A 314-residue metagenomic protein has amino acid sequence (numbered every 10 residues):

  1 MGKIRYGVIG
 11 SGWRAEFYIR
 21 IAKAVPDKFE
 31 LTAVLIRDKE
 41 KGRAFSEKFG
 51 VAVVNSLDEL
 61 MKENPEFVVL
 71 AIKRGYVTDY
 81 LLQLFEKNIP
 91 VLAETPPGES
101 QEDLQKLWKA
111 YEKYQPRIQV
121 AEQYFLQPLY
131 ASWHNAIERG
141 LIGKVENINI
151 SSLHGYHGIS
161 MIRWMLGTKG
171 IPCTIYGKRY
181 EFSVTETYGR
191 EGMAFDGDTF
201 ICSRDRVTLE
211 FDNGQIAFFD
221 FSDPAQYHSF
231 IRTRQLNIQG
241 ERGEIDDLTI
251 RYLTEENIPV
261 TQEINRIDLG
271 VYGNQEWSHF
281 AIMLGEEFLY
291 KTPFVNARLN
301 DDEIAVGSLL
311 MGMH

Functional and structural regions predicted by a protein language model:
M1-F49: N-terminal Rossmann-like dinucleotide-binding module
F29-A33, N64-V68, E146-N147: Short active-site oxyanion
D38, F49-A110: Beta-loop-alpha module in the N-terminal Rossmann-like domain of NAD(P)-dependent dehydrogenases, especially those
N55, A93, I118-V120, D247: Hydrophobic residues in well-ordered beta-strands that form the structural core
G75, P97-M161: A contiguous active-site-proximal alpha/beta segment in oxidoreductase catalytic domains
K144-T233: Rossmann-like dinucleotide-binding domain that binds NAD(P)(H)
N265-H314: C-terminal helical cap and adjacent loop that interface with cofactors, partners, or active-site loops
